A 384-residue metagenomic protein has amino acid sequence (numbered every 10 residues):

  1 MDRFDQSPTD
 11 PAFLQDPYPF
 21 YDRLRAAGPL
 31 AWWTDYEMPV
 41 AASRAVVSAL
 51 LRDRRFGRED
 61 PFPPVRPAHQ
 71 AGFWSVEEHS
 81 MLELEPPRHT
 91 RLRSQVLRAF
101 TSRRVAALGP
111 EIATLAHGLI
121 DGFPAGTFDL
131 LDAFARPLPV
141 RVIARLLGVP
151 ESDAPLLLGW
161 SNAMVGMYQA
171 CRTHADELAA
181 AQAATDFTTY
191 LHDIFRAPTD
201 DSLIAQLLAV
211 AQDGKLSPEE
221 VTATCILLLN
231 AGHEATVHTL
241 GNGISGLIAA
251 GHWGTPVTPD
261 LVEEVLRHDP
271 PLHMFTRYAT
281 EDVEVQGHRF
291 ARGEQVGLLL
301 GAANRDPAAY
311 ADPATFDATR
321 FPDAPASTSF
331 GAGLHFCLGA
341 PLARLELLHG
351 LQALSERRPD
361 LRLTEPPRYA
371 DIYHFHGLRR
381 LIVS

Functional and structural regions predicted by a protein language model:
M1-S384: Cytochrome P450
